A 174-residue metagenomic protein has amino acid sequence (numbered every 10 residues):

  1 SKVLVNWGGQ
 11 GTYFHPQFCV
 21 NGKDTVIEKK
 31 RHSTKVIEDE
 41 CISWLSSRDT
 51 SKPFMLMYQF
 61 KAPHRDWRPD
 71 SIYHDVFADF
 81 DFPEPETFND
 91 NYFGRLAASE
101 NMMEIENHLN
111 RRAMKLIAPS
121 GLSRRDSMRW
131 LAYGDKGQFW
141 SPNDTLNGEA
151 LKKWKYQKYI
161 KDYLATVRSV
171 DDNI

Functional and structural regions predicted by a protein language model:
S1-L4: Short, well-ordered beta-strand core segments
N6-E28, S47-S51, Q59-N173: Active-site-proximal cap/lid insertion segments
E28-T34: Outer-membrane beta-barrel proteins
